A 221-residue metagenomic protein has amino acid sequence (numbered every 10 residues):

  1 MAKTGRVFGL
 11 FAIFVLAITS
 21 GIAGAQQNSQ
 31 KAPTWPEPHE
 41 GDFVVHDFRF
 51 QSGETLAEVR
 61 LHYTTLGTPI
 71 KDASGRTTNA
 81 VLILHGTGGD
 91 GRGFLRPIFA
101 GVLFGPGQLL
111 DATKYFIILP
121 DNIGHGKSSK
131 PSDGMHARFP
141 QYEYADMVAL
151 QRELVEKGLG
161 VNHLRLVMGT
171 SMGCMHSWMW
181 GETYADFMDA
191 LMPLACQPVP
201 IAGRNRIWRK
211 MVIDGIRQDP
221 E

Functional and structural regions predicted by a protein language model:
G9-G21: Bacterial N-terminal signal peptides
A25-A80, G91-R92: Catalytic-loop region of hydrolases
T64-D133: N-terminal cap/lid subdomain of alpha/beta-hydrolase-fold enzymes
H85, L166-T170: Conserved alpha/beta-hydrolase "nucleophile elbow" surrounding the catalytic nucleophile
A145-R165: Conserved acidic catalytic loop of the alpha/beta-hydrolase fold
C174-A185: Short glycine-enriched nucleophile-adjacent loop and the immediately C-terminal alpha-helix near the catalytic center
D186-E221: A catalytic-pocket lid/entrance helix-loop region that shapes and gates access to the active site across common
